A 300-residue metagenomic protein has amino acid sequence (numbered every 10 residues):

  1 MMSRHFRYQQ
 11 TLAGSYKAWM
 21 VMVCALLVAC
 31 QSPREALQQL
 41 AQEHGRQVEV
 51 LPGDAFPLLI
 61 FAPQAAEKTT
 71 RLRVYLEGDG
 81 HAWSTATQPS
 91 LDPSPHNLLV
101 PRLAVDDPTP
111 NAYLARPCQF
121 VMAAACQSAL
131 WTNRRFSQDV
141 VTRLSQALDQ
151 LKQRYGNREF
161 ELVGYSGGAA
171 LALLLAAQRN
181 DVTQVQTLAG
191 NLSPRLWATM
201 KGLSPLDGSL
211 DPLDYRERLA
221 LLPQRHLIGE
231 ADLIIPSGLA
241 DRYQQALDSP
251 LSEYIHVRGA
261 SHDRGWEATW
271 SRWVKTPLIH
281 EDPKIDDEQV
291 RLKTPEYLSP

Functional and structural regions predicted by a protein language model:
L27-A29: C-terminal motif of bacterial Sec signal peptides marking the signal peptidase cleavage site
Q31-P33: Bacterial signal peptide processing site
P57, Q64-A115, F120: Short, surface-exposed "cap/lid" segments of acyl-processing enzymes
Y113-R135: Cap/lid segment of the alpha/beta-hydrolase catalytic domain
Q127-R154: Alpha/beta-hydrolase active-site loop
V163-G168, A172: Gly/Ala-rich beta-loop-alpha elbow adjacent to hydrolase catalytic centers
G190, R195-G259: The feature captures the conserved acid-bearing segment of alpha/beta-hydrolase catalytic domains
S249-P300: C-terminal catalytic histidine-bearing segment of alpha/beta-hydrolase fold enzymes
